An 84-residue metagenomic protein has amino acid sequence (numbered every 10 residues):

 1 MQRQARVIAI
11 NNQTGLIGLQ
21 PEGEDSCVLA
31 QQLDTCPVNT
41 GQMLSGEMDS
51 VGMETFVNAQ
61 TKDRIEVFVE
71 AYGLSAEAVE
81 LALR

Functional and structural regions predicted by a protein language model:
M1-N12: Structural detector for short beta-strands of small beta-barrel domains
R3-Q4, A59-R84: Short peripheral tails and domain-boundary helices/loops at the edges of structured domains
Q13-L19: Short aromatic-glycine-enriched beta-strand elements
Q20-C27, R84: Short solvent-exposed strand/turn elements
D25-P37: Beta-strand/loop nucleic-acid-binding surfaces
T40-G41: Loop/turn positions that initiate beta-strands
D49-T61: Short, Lys/Arg- and Gly-enriched loop/turn segments at beta-strand edges
